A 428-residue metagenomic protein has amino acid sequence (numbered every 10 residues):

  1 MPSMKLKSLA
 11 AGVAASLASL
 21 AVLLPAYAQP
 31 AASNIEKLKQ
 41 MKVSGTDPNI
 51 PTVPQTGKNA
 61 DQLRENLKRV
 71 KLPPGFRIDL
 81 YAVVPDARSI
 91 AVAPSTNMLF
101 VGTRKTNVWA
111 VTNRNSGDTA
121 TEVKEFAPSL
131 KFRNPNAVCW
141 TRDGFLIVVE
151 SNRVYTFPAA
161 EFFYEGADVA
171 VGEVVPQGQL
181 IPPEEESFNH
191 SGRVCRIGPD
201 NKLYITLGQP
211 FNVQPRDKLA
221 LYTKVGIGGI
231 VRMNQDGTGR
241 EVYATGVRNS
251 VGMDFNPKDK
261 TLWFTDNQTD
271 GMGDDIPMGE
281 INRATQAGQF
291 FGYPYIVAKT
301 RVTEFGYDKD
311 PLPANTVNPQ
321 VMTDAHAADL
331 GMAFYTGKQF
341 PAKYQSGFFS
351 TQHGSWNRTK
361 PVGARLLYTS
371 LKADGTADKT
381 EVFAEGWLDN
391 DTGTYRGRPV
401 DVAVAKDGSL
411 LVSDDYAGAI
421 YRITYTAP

Functional and structural regions predicted by a protein language model:
P30-P73, G192, Q209-D217, V225-G228 (+4 more regions): Beta-propeller domain segments
L80-P85, F126-K131, V175-S187, V242-G246 (+3 more regions): Surface loop/turn motifs at the tips and blade-to-blade linkers of beta-strand repeat domains
R88, W109-G144: Blade-loop segments of beta-propeller domains
I90, V138, C195, S250-M253 (+2 more regions): Hydrophobic core register within WD40 beta-propeller blades
P94-T96, W140-D143, I197-D200, N256-D259 (+2 more regions): Residue-level detector of Asp-centered blade-edge/turn motifs that repeat once per structural unit in beta-propeller
M98-G102, F145-V148, K202-T206, T261-T265 (+3 more regions): Conserved beta-propeller blade signature
E122-C139, S151-G198: Asp-box/WD-like beta-propeller blade repeats and closely related beta-sheet repeat scaffolds
A403-P428: Blade-level signature of beta-propeller repeat domains, shared across WD40, Kelch, NHL, RCC1 and BNR/Asp-box propellers
